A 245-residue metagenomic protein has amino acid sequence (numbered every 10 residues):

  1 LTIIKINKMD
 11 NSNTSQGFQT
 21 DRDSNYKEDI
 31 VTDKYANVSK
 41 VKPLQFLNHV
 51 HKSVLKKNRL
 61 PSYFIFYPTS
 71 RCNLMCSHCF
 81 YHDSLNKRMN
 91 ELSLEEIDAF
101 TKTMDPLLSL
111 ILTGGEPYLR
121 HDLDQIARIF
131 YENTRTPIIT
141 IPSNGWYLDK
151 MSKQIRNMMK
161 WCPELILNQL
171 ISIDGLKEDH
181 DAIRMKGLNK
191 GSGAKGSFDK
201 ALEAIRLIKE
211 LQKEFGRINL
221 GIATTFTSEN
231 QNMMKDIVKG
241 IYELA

Functional and structural regions predicted by a protein language model:
L1-K8: Short, Lys/Arg-enriched N-terminal segments with co-localized hydrophobic residues within the first ~10-30 amino acids
D10-N13, R22-L167: Conserved alpha-helical substructure of the radical SAM core
A99-I111, R120-A245: Radical SAM/AdoMet-radical enzyme domain recognition
